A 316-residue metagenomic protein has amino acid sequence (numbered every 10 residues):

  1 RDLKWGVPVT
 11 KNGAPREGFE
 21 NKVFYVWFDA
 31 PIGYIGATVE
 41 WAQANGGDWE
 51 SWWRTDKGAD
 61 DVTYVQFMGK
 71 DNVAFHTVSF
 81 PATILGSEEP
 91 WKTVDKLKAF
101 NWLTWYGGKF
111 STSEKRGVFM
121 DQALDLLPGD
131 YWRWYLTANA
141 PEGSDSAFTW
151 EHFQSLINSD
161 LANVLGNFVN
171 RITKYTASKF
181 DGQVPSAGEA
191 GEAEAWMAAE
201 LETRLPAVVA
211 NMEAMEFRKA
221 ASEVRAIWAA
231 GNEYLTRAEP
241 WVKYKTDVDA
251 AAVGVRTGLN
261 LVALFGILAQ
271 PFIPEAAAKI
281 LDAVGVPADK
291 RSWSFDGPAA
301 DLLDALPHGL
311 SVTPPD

Functional and structural regions predicted by a protein language model:
R1, E40, A44-S51, P141-G143 (+2 more regions): Conserved, charged catalytic cores of large soluble enzymes
R1-S178, S222-V224: Structured secondary-structure scaffolds
A99-W102, H152-F153, A187-E192, A226 (+1 more regions): A glycine-rich phosphate-binding loop feature that marks nucleotide/adenosyl-phosphate handling sites
G117, W150, E202-P206, V262: Residue-level signal for cytosolic alpha-helical hairpin/rod architecture
A162, G166, A198, E202 (+4 more regions): Generic structural concept
A210, M215, R225, A229-D316: Basic, alpha-helical terminal appendages of large translation-related enzymes
R218: Aromatic-residue-lined binding/catalytic grooves and analogous aromatic/hydrophobic interfacial grooves in multimeric
